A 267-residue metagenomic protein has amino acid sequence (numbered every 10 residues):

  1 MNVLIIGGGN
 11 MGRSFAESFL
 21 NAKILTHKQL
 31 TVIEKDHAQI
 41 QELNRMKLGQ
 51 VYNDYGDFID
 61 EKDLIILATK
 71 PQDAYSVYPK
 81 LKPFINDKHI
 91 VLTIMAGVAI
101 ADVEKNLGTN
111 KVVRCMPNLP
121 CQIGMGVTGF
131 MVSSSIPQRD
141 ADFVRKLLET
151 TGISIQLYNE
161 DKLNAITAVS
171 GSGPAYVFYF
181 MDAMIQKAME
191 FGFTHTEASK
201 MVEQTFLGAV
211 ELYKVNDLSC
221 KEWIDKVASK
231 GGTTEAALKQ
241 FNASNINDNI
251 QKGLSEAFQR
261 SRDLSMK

Functional and structural regions predicted by a protein language model:
M1-N53, G126, M189-E190: NAD(P)+-binding Rossmann beta1-loop-alpha1 motif at the extreme N-terminus of oxidoreductases
F15, H37, M46-K47, Y52-F130 (+1 more regions): Rossmann-like NAD(P)(H) cofactor-binding subdomain of soluble oxidoreductases
L30, F58, A74, T194-M201 (+2 more regions): Small-residue helix-packing motif on alpha-helices
D102, N106-K111, V127-A165, F178-V215 (+1 more regions): Internal alpha-helical scaffold of NAD(P)-dependent oxidoreductase catalytic cores
V112, K162-A168, C220-D225: Short pre-catalytic strand/loop immediately N-terminal to key active-site residues, enriched for Gly-Thr
E203-K267: NAD(P)-dependent Rossmann-like dehydrogenase/reductase catalytic/cofactor-binding core
